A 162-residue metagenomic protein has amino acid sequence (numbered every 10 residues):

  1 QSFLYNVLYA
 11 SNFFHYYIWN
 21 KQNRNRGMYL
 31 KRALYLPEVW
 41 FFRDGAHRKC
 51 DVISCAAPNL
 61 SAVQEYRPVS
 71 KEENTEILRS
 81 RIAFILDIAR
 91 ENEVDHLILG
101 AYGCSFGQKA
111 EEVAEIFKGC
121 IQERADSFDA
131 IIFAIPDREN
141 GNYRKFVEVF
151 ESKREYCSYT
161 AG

Functional and structural regions predicted by a protein language model:
Q1-G162: Macrodomain-like recognition of ADP-ribose-binding/processing modules
